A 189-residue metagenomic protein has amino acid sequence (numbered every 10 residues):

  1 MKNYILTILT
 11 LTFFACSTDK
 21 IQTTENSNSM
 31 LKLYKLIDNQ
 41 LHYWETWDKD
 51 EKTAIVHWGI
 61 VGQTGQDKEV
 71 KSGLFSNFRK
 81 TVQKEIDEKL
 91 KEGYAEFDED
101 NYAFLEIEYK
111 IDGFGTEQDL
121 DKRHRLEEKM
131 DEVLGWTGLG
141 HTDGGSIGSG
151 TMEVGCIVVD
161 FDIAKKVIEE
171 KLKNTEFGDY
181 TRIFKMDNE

Functional and structural regions predicted by a protein language model:
K2-T7: Sec-dependent signal peptide recognition, specifically the positively charged N-region followed immediately by
F14-A15: C-terminal motif of bacterial Sec signal peptides marking the signal peptidase cleavage site
H42-K68, Y102, E128-G148: Short aromatic-glycine-(Arg/Gly/Cys) micro-motifs in beta-strand/loop hairpins
Q63-N77, M152-I157: A short, exposed loop/beta-hairpin motif centered on an aromatic-Gly-Thr core
G73-L90, K165-L172: A short, charged, amphipathic alpha-helix used as a generic interaction element across diverse proteins
A95-F97, N174-E189: Conserved short beta-strand edge segments in small beta-sheet-based binding/regulatory domains
N101-E117: Short glycine-/aliphatic-rich beta-strand segments at the starts of folded cytosolic domains
T137-K166: Short, intrinsically disordered low-complexity segments
